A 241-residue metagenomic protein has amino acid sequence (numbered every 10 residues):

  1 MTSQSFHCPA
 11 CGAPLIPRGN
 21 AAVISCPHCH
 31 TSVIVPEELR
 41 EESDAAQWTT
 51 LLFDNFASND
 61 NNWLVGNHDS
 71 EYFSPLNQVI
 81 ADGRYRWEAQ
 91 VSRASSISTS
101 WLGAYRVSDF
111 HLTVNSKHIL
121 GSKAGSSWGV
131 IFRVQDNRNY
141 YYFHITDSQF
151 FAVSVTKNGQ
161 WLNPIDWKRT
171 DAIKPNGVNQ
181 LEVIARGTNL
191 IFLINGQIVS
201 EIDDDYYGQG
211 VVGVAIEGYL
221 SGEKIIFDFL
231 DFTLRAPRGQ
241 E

Functional and structural regions predicted by a protein language model:
C8-C11, C26-C29: Short cysteine-rich clusters marking metal-coordination/redox-active sites
H30-R40: Short Cys/His-rich micro-motifs in 6-15 aa windows
D44-D69, L230, E241: Extracellular carbohydrate-recognition regions
F56, L112-V114, N176-R186, L190-F192: Short tryptophan-centered beta-strand motifs in secreted/extracellular beta-sheet-rich domains of glycan-recognition
S74-S96: Short carbohydrate-recognition loop motifs
Q90-T156: Secretory/extracellular carbohydrate-interaction modules and structurally similar beta-sandwich "look-alikes"
G159-Q180: Short, aromatic/His-centered strand-loop micro-motif at the edge of beta-sheets
I202-D231: Flexible glycan-contacting loops in extracellular carbohydrate-active proteins
